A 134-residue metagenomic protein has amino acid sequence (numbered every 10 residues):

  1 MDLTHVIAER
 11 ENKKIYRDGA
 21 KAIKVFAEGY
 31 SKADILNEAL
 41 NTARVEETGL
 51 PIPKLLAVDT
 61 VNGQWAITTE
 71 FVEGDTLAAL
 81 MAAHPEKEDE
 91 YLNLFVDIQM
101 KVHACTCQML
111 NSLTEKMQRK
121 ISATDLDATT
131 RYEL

Functional and structural regions predicted by a protein language model:
M1-H5: Conserved N-terminal boundary motif of the eukaryotic protein kinase catalytic domain
V6-I35: ATP-binding glycine-rich loop module of kinase domains
I23-K24, P53, A78: Nucleotide phosphate-binding site architecture
A33-T48: The N-lobe alphaC helix and its flanking beta3-alphaC-beta4 segment of protein kinase-like domains, centered on
K54-W65: Short beta-strand micro-motifs within the conserved protein kinase catalytic domain, predominantly in the N-lobe
G63-T76: Conserved short submotifs of the Hanks-type protein kinase catalytic core that shape the nucleotide-binding pocket
A78-L113: Conserved kinase catalytic-core helix
H103-L134: An alpha-helical support segment within catalytic cores of ATP-dependent transferases
